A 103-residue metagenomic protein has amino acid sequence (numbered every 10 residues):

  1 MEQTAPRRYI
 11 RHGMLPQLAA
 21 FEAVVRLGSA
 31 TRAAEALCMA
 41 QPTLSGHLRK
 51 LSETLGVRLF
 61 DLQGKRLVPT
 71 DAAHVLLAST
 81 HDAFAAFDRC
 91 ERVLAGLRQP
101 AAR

Functional and structural regions predicted by a protein language model:
Q17-V24, L76: Short alpha-helical "packing" element that flanks the helix-turn-helix/winged-helix DNA-binding module
A19, G46-H47: Base-recognition residues in the alpha-helical recognition helix of bacterial helix-turn-helix
E22-A40: Short helix-boundary/capping micro-motifs
L27, A36, K50-R58: Residue cluster at the C-terminal edge of the helix-turn-helix DNA-binding motif
S29-A30, L48, L62: Helix-turn-helix DNA-binding elements, focusing on the entry/boundary residues of the two helices that contact DNA
A40, H47-K50: Residues within the DNA-recognition helix of helix-turn-helix
S52-P69, H74: A short LG(V/I)-centered, amphipathic sequence patch enriched for acidic residue(s) preceding the LG motif
A95-R103: Interdomain hinge and pocket-entrance segments immediately C-terminal to HTH DNA-binding domains
